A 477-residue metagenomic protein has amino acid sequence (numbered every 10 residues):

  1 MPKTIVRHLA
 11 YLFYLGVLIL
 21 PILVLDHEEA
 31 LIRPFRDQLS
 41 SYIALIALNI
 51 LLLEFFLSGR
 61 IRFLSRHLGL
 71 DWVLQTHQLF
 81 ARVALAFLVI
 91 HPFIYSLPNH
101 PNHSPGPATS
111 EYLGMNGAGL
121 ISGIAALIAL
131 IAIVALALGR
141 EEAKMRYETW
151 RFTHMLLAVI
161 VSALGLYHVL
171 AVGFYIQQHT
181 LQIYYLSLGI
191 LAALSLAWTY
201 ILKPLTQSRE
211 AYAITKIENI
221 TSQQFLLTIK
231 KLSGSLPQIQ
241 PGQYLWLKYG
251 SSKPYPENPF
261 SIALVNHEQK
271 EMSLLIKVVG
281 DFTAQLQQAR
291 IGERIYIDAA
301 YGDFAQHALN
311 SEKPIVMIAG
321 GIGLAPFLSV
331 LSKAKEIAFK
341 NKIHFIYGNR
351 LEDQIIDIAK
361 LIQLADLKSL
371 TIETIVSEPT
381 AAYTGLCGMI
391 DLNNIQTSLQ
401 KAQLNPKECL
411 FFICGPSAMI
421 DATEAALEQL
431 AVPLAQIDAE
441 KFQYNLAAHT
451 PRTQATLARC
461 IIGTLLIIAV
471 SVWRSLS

Functional and structural regions predicted by a protein language model:
P2-A197: Membrane-embedded alpha-helical bundles of multi-pass integral membrane proteins
P2-F13, V17-I19, L97, V159 (+3 more regions): Reductase modules of NAD(P)H-dependent flavoproteins
H77, H154, G242, G323 (+1 more regions): Short, conserved phosphate/pyrophosphate- and ester-handling motifs at nucleotide-, phospho-/glycolipid
G173, Q177, A197-A213, P256 (+1 more regions): Hydrophobic alpha-helical transmembrane segments in integral membrane proteins
T206-Y296, E312-P314, N349-L351, I362 (+1 more regions): Ferredoxin-reductase
A300-S311: A short, basic/flexible loop-to-alpha-helix module at the beginning of a structural domain
P314-I318, L410-F412: Conserved beta-strand elements of the Class I
L324-A338: Histidine-anchored nucleotide/phosphate-binding helix
